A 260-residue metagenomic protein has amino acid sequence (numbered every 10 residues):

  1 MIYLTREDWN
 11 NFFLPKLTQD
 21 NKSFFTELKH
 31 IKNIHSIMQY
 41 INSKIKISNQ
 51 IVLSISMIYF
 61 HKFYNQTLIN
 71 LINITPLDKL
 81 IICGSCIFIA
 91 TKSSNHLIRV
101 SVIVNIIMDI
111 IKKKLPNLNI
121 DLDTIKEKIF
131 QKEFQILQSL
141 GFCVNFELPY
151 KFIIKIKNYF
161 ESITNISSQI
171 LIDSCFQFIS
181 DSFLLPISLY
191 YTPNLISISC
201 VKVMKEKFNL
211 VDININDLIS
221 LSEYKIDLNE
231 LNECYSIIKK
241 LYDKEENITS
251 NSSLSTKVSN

Functional and structural regions predicted by a protein language model:
M1-Q50, N260: A eukaryotic "domain-start" boundary segment
T5, L14-P15, H61, V144 (+4 more regions): Intrinsically disordered, low-complexity regions enriched in small/polar residues
D8, L14-T18, C175, K240 (+1 more regions): Short linear sequence elements within intrinsically disordered, low-complexity coil regions
T26-I198, K202-N232: Structured all-alpha helical bundle cores of eukaryotic regulatory proteins
L218-N260: Long alpha-helical rod scaffolds of large eukaryotic non-enzymatic complex subunits
